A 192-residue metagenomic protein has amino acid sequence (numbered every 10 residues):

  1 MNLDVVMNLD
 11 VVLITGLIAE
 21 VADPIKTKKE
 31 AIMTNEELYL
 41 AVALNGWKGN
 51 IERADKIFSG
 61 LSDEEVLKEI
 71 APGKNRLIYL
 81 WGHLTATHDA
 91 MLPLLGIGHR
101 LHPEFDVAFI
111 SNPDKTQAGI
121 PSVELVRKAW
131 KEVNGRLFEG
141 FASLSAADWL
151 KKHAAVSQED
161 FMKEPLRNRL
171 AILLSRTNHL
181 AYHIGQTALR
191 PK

Functional and structural regions predicted by a protein language model:
E20-I32: Short, Lys/Arg-enriched N-terminal segments with co-localized hydrophobic residues within the first ~10-30 amino acids
I32-A43, T116-A118: Short, charged, low-complexity loops and linkers
L40, L44-K48, D55, E65-S111 (+1 more regions): Short, contiguous alpha-helical
A43, W47, I51, F58 (+2 more regions): Hydrophobic alpha-helical core bundles mediating ligand binding, dimerization, or RNAP-core interactions
G60-L67, E139-K151, L189-K192: Surface-exposed helix-capping loop/turn segments at secondary-structure junctions
D114-K152, A171-R176: Acidic/histidine-rich alpha-helical segments that form the ligand environment of transition-metal centers
